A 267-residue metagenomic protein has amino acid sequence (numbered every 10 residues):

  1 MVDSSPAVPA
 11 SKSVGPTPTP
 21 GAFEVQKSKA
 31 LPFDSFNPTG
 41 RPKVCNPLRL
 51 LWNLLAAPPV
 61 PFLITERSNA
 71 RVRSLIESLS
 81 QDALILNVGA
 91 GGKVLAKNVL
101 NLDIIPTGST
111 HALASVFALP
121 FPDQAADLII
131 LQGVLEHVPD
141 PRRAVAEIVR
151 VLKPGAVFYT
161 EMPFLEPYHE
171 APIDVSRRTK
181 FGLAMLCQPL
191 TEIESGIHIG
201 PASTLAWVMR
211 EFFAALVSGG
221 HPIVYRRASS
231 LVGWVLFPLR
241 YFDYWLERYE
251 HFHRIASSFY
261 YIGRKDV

Functional and structural regions predicted by a protein language model:
D3-S5, S13-T17, A22: Short, positively charged low-complexity motifs
S13, S28-A30, D266: N-terminal cationic leader/targeting segments used for protein routing and processing
V25-I76: Class I SAM-dependent methyltransferase Rossmann-like catalytic core, especially the SAM/SAH-binding loop
P58-L75, G133, P238, H251-F252 (+1 more regions): N-terminal capping/interface segment
E66-A70, T110-H111, F242-W245: Short gly/ser/thr-rich secondary-structure transition/capping motifs
A70-H169, T179-F181, G263: Conserved SAM-binding loop
R142-R143, E147, K153, V157-D266: S-adenosyl-L-methionine-dependent methyltransferase catalytic module, highlighting the catalytic core
